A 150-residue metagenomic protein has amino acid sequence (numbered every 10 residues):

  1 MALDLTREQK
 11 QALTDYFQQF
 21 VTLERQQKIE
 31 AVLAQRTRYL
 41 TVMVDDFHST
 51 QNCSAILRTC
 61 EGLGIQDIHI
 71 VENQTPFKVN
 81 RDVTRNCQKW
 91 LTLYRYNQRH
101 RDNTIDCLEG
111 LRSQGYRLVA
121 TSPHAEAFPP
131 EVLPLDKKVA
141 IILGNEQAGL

Functional and structural regions predicted by a protein language model:
M1-L150: Post-transcriptional modification and biogenesis factors for structured RNAs of the translation apparatus
